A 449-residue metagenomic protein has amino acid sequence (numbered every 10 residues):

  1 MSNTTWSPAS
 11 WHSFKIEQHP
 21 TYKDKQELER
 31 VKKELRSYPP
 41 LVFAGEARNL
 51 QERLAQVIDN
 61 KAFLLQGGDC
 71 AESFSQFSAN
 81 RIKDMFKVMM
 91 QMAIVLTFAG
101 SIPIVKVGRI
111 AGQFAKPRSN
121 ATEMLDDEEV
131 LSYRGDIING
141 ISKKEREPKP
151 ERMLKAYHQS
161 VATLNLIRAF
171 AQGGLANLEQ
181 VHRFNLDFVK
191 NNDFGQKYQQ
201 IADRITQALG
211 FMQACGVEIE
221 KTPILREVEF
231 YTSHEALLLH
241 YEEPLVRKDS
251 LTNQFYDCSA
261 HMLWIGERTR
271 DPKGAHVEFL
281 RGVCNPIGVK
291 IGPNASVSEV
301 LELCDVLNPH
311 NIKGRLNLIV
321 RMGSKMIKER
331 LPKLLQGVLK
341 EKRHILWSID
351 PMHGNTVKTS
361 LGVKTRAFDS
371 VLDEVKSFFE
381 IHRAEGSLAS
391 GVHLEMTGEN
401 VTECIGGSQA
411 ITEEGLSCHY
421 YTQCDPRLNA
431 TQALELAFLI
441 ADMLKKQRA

Functional and structural regions predicted by a protein language model:
M1-F63: N-terminal basic/disordered segments at the start of proteins
N49-Q51, K273-H276, P332-L334: Glycine-rich, charged/polar anion/phosphate-binding loops that engage phosphate groups from diverse ligands
L54-V57, V95-T97, F279-L280, I381-A384: A general structural signal for short secondary-structure junctions and capping/turn motifs
N60-F63, I345-I349: Short coil-to-beta-strand
F63-G68, V105: Short, hydrophobic/glycine-enriched beta-strand segments
A71-E72, Q76-G323, R366, G391-E395 (+2 more regions): Active-site-facing alpha/beta catalytic cores
V300-L303, L307-P309, R315-W347, H353-T402: Non-transmembrane, aqueous-exposed alpha-helical and coiled segments at domain scale
G406: Short conserved loop adjoining the S-adenosyl-L-methionine
